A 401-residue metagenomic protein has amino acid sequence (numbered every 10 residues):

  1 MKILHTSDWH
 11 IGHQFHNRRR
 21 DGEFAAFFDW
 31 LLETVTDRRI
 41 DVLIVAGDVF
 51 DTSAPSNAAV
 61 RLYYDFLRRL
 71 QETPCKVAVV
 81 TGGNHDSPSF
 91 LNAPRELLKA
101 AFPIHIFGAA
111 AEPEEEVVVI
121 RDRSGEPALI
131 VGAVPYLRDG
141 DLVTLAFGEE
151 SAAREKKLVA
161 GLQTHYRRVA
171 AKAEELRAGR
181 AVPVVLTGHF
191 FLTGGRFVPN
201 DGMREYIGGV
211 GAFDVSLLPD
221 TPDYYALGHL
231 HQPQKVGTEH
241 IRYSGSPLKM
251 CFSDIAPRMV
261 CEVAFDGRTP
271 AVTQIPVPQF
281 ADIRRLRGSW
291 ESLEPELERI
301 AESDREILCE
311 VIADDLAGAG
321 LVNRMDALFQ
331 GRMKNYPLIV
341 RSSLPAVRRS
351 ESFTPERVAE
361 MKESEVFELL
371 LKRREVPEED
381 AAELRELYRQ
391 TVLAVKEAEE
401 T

Functional and structural regions predicted by a protein language model:
M1-R68, C75, L186, E386 (+3 more regions): N-terminal active-site segment of His-dependent metallophosphoesterases
T6-S7, L43-G47, V77-N84, H105-A110 (+3 more regions): Active-site neighborhood of phospho(di)ester-bond hydrolases with catalytic His/Asp-centered motifs
H10, I40-A58, C75-S89, L192-G209: Active-site neighborhood of divalent metal-dependent phosphoester/pyrophosphate hydrolases
F15-H16, V49-F66, G82-F102, V118 (+1 more regions): Metal-dependent catalytic neighborhoods of phosphoester/phosphodiester hydrolases
D37, A264-T401: Accessory, non-catalytic peripheral segments of nucleic-acid enzymes
L97, A101-I207: Conserved catalytic scaffold of divalent metal-dependent phosphoesterases
E114-L129, V134, I241-D304: Binuclear metal-dependent phosphoesterase catalytic core
L192-D266: Conserved beta-sheet core of the metallophosphoesterase superfamily
